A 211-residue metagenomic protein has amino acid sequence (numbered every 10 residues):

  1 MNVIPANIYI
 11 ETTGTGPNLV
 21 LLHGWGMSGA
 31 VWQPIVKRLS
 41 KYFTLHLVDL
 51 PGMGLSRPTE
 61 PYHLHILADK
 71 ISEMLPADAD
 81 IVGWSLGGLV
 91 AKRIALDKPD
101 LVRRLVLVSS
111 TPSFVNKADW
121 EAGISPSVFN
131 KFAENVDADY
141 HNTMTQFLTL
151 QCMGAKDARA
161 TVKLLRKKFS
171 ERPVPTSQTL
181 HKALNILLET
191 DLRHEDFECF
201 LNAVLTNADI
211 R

Functional and structural regions predicted by a protein language model:
M1-L19, K37-T44, D69-A77, H181 (+1 more regions): Alpha/beta-hydrolase fold catalytic core
T13, Q33-K37, H46-V82: Active-site loop/oxyanion-hole signature of alpha/beta-hydrolase fold enzymes
L22-G24, W84, T206-A208: The conserved beta1-alpha1 loop
G24-V36: The serine-hydrolase catalytic nucleophile loop
G83-G87, A91: Gly/Ala-rich beta-loop-alpha elbow adjacent to hydrolase catalytic centers
L96-D97, L101-A138, T179-K182: Flexible "cap/lid" loop of the alpha/beta hydrolase fold
D137-H194: Conserved alpha/beta-hydrolase catalytic His-Asp/Glu region
E198-D209: Short beta-strand/loop motif that positions the catalytic acidic residue of the alpha/beta-hydrolase fold
